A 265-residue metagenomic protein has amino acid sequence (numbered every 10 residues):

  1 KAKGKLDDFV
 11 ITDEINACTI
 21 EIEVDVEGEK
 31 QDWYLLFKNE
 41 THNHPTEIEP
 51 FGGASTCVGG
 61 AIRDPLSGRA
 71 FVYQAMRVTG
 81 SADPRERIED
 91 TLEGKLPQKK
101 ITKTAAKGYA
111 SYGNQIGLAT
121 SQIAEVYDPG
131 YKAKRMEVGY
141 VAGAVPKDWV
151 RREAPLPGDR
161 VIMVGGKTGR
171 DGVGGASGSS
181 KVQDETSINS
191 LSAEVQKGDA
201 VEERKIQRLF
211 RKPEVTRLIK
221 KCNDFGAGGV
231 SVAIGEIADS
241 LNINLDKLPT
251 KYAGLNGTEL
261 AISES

Functional and structural regions predicted by a protein language model:
K1-S265: Glycine/proline-enriched, intrinsically flexible loops and inter-domain linkers
